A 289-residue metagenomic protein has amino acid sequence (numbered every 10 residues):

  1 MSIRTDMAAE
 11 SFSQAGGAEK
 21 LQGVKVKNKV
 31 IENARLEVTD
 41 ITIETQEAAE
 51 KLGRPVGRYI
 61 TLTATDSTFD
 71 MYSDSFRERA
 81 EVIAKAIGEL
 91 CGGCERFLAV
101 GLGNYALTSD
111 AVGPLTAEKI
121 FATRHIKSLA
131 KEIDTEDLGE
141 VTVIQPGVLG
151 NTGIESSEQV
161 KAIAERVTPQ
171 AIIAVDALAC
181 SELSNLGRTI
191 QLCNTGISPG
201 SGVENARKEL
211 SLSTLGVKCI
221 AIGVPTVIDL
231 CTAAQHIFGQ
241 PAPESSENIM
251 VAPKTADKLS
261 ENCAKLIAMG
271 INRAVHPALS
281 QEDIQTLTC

Functional and structural regions predicted by a protein language model:
M1-V56: N-terminal amphipathic/basic leader segments beginning at the initiator methionine
E47-L90: An N-terminal, well-structured beta->alpha segment
T63-T65, R96-L107, V143-G147: Short glycine-rich or small-residue beta-strand-to-loop segments that form or flank ligand, phosphate, metal/Fe-S
L102-D110, G150, A177-S181: Gly/Ser/Thr-rich loops at beta-strand to alpha-helix junctions that form or flank small-molecule/cofactor-binding
N104-G139, V143: Glycine-rich phosphate/diphosphate-binding loop of Rossmann-like nucleotide-binding domains
D134-I163: A structural-propensity feature for long, helix-poor, extended segments
I144-Q145, A174-C289: A structural signal for small-residue-enriched, beta-sheet-centric alpha/beta enzyme cores and oligomeric scaffold folds
A164, P169-Q170: Proline-aspartate-enriched helix->loop->beta-strand connector
